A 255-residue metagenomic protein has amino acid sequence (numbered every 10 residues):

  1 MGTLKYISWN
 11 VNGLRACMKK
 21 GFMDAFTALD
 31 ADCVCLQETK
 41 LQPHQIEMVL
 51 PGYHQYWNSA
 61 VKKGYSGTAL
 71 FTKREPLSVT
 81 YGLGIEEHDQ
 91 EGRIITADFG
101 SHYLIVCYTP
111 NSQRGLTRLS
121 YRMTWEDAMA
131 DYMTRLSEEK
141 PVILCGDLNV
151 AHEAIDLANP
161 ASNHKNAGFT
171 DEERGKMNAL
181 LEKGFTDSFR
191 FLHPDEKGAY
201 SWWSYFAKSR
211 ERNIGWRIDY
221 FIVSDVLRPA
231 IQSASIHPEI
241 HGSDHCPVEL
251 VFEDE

Functional and structural regions predicted by a protein language model:
M1-L50, H54, A60-Y65: N-terminal, active-site-proximal structural segment of metallo-dependent hydrolase catalytic domains
L4-N12, S101-Q113, C145: Active-site-proximal beta-strand elements of phosphoester/diester hydrolases
N10, F26-H44, L104, M133-A154 (+4 more regions): Active-site beta-strand/loop signature of hydrolases that rely on acidic residues for catalysis
K40, Q45-S112: Structured beta-strand-rich core segments of catalytic domains in phosphoester-bond hydrolases
H54, W125-I214, I218: Metal-dependent phosphoesterases centered on the DNase I-like endonuclease/exonuclease/phosphatase
K63-S78, F206-P229: Conserved beta strand-loop-helix elements of the APE1-like EEP
G84-I85, P110-E126, A161-N166: Surface-exposed cleft-lining segments at the edges of enzyme active sites
S235-E255: Surface polyanion/phosphate-binding segment centered on an Asp-His-Pro turn
